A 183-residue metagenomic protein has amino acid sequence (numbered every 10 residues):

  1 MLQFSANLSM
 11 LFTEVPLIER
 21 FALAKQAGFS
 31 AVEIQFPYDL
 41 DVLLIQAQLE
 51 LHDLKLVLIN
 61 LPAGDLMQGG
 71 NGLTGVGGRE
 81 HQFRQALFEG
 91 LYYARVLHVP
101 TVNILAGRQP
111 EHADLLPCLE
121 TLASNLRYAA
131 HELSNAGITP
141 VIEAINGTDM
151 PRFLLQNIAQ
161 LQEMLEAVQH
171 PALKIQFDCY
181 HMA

Functional and structural regions predicted by a protein language model:
M1-R95, Q162, E166, H170-K174: N-terminal pre-domain/capping segments
M10-F12, Y38, P62-A63, A106-P110 (+2 more regions): Active-site-proximal loop/turn and secondary-structure-junction residues that shape catalytic pockets, frequently
P16, D41, D114, R152-F153: Secondary-structure boundary/capping motif
E19-F21, Q46-L49, L116-L119, L154-N157: Short, glycine/charged-enriched secondary-structure capping and boundary segments
K25, A31, A123-A183: Acidic/histidine-rich catalytic cores of soluble enzymes
I34, L58-I59, V99-A106, G137-A144: Short beta-strand segments at enzyme active-site cores
D65-G75, P110-L115, G147-P151: A short acidic, helix-capping loop that chelates divalent metal ions and anchors anionic groups
V76-T101, L116, E120-A136: An active-site-proximal structural segment forming one wall of the substrate-binding cleft that immediately precedes
